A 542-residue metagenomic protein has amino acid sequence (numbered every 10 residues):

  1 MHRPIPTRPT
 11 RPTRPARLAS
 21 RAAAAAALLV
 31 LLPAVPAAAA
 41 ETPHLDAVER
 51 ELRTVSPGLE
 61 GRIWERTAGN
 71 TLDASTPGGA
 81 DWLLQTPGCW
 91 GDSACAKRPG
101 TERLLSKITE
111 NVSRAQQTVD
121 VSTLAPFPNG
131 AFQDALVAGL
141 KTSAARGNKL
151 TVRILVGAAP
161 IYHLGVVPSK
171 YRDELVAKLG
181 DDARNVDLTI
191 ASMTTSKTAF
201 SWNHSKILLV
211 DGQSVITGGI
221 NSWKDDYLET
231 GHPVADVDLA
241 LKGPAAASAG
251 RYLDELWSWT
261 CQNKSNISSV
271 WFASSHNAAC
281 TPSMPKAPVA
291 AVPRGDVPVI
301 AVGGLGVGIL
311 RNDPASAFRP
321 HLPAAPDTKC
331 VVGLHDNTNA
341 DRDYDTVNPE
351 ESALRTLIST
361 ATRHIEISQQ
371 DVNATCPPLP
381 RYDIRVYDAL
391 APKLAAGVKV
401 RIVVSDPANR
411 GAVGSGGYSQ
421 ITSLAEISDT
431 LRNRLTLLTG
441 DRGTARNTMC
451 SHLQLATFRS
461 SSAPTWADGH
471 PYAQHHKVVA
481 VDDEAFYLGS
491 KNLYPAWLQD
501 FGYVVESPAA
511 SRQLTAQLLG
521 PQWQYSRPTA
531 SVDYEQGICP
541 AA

Functional and structural regions predicted by a protein language model:
M1-L18: N-terminal secretory signal peptides that target proteins for export/translocation
A23-A34: Bacterial N-terminal signal peptides
V35-A39: Sec/Tat signal peptide C-region and signal peptidase I cleavage site
A40-A542: Charged, low-complexity intrinsically disordered terminal segments
